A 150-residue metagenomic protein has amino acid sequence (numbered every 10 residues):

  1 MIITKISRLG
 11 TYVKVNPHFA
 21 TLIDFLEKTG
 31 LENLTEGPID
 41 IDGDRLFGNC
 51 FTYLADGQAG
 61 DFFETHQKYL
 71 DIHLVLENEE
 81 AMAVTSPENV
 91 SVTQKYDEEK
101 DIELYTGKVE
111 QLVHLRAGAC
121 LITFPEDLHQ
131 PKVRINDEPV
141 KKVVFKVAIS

Functional and structural regions predicted by a protein language model:
M1-T35, D40-D42: Surface/interface-facing alpha-helical segments and adjacent flexible terminal/loop regions used for partner/assembly
P38-G57, K68-E77: A short glycine-rich, His/Asp/Glu-containing loop-to-beta-strand
G43, A59-D71, E88-V92, K108-V109: A short beta-loop-beta micro-motif enriched in histidine and acidic residues
Q58-H66, H73, V84-T85, V113 (+1 more regions): Short histidine-centered beta-strand/loop micro-motifs that create catalytic or ligand/metal-coordination sites
K68-L70, L74-V84, E88-N89, Y96-I102: Glycine- and acidic-residue-biased ligand/ion/polar-headgroup-sensing regions
I72, C120-I122, D137-S150: A short hydrophobic beta-strand segment most commonly corresponding to one strand of the jelly-roll/cupin
T93-V113: An anionic, turn-rich surface loop/hairpin at beta-sheet edges that serves as a generic interaction/coordination patch
H114-K132: Conserved metal-binding segment of the jelly-roll/cupin
